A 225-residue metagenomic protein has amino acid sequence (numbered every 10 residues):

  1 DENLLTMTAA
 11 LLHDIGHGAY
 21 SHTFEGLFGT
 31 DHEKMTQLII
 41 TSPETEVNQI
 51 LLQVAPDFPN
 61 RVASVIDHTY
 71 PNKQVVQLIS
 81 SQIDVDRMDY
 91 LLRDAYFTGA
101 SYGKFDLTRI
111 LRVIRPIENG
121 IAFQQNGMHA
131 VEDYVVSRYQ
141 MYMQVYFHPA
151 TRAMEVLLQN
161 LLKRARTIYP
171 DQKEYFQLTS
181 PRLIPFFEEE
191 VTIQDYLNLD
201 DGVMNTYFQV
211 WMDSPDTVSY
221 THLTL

Functional and structural regions predicted by a protein language model:
D1-L5, A19-T23, G29-L225: Histidine-centered, transition-metal-coordinating active-site segments
T6-L11: Short alpha-helical catalytic segment bearing the HExxH-like zincin motif of zinc-dependent metalloproteases
L12, G16-H17: Short active-site segment of divalent metal-dependent hydrolases/proteases that encodes the spacing between
